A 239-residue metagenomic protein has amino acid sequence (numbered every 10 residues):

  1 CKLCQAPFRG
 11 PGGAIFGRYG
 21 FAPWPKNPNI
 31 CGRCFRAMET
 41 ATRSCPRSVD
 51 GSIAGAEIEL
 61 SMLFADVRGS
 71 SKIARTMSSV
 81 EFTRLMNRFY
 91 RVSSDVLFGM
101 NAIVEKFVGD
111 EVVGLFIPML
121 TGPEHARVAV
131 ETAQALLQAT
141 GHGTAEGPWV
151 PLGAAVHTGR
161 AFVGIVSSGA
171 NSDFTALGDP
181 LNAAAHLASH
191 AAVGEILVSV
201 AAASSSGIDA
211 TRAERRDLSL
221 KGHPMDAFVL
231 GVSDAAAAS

Functional and structural regions predicted by a protein language model:
C1-I58: Regulatory cytosolic signal-relay segments
K2, M86-N87, A184, A188 (+1 more regions): Short amphipathic alpha-helical segments
D50-E131: Catalytic NTP-binding/metal-coordinating core of nucleotidyl cyclase/transferase enzymes
Y90, S94, Q134-G141, F162 (+1 more regions): Structural signal for well-ordered, non-membrane alpha-helices
V96-V128, A139-D179, F228: Catalytic core of nucleotidyl cyclases, primarily class III adenylyl/guanylyl cyclases
L136-A139, G143, G169, H190-G194 (+1 more regions): Conserved, well-folded catalytic cores of nucleic-acid-processing and energy-transducing macromolecular machines
H190-S239: Cytosolic regulatory/linker segments at or just downstream of nucleotide-handling modules in signal-transduction
